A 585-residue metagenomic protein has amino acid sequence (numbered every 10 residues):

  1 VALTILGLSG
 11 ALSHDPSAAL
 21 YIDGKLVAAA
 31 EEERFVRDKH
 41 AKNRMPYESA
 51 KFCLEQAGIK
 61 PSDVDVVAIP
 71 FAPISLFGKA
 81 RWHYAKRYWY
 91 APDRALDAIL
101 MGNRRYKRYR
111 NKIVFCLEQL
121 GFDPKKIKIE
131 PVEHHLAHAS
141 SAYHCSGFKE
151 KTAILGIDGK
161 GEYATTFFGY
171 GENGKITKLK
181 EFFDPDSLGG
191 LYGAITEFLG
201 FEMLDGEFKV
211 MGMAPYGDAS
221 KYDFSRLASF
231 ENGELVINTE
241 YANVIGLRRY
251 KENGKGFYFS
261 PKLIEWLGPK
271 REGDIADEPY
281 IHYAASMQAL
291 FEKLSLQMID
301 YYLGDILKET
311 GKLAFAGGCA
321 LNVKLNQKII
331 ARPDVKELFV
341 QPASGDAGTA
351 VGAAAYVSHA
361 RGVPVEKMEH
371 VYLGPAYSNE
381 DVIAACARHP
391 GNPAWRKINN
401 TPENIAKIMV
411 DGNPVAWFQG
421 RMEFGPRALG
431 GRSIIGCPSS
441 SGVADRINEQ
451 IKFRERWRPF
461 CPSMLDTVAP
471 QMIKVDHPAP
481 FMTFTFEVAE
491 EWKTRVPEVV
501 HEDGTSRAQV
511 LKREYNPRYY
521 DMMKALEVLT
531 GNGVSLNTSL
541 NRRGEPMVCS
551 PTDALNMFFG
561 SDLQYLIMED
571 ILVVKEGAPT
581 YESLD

Functional and structural regions predicted by a protein language model:
V1-I5, W395-K397: Short, Gly/Pro- and small/polar-rich lid/capping loops
I5-F77: N-terminal cofactor/phosphate-binding cores enriched in small/glycine residues, especially glycine-rich loops such as
G10-E31, V36-K39, H83, Y90-R94 (+7 more regions): Flexible beta->alpha loop and helix N-cap segments adjacent to enzyme active/binding sites
Q56, K60-V114, S140-S141: Short beta-strand-loop/turn "lid" adjacent to the catalytic site in phosphate-handling enzymes
K60-A72, K128-E130, L307-G318, A416: Short glycine-rich phosphate-binding loop at a beta-alpha junction
I99-K107, I129-V132, G273, D277-K293 (+2 more regions): Short acidic-aromatic active-site loops that bind/stabilize oxyanions
I195, S295, G318: Conserved hydrophobic/aromatic pocket- or pore-lining residues that grip, position, or stack substrates in active sites
A285-G311: Phosphate/ATP-binding catalytic cores across multiple sugar-kinase/actin-like superfamilies, primarily ASKHA
